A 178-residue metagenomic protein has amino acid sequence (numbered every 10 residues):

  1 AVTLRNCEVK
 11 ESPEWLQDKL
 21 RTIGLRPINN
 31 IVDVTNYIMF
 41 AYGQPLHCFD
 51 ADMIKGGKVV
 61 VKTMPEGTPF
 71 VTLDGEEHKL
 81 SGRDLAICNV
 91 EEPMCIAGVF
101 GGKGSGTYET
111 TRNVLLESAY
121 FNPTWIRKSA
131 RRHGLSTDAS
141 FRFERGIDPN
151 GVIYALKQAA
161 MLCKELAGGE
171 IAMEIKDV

Functional and structural regions predicted by a protein language model:
A1-V178: RNA/tRNA-interacting regions in translation and RNA-turnover enzymes
